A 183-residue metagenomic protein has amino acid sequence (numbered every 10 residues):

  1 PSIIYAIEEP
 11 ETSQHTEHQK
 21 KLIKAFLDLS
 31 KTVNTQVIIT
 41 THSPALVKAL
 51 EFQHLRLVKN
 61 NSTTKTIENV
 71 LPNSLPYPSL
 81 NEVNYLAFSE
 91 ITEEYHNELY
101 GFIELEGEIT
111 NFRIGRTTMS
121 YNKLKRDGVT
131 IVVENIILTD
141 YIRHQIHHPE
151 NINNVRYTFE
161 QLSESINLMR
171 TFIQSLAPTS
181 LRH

Functional and structural regions predicted by a protein language model:
P1-E82: Switch/communication elements of ASCE P-loop NTPase nucleotide-binding domains
L71-H183: Acidic, Mg2+-coordinating catalytic modules of nucleic-acid enzymes
